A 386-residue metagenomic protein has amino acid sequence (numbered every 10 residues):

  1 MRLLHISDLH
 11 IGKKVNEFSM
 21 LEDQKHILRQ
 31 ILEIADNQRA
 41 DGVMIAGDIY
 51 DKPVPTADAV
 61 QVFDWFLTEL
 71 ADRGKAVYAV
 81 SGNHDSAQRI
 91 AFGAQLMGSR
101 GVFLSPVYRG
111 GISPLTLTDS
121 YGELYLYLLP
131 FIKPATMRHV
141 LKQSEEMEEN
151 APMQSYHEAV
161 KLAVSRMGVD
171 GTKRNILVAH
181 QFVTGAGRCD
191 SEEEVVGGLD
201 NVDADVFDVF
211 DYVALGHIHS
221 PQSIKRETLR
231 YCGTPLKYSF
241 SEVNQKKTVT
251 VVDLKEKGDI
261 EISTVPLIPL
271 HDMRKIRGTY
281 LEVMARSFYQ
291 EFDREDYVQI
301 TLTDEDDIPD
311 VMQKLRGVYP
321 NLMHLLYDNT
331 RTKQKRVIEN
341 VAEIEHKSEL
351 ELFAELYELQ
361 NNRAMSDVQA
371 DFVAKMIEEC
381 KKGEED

Functional and structural regions predicted by a protein language model:
M1-T68, D72, D371, K375 (+2 more regions): N-terminal active-site segment of His-dependent metallophosphoesterases
D8, L28, D48, F63 (+7 more regions): Divalent metal-coordination and catalytic microenvironments
N37, G42, L254-D386: Accessory, non-catalytic peripheral segments of nucleic-acid enzymes
D41-G47, A79-S81, R174-V178: Short beta-strand segments at enzyme active-site cores
P55, D85-K225: His/Asp/Glu-rich metal-coordinating catalytic cores of metallo-dependent phosphodiesterases/hydrolases acting on
V62-G74, L199-V209: Catalytic-core regions built around general acid/base machinery
D72-V77, K173: A short helix->loop->beta-strand "cap" motif at the edges of active sites that frequently abuts
I112-L124, L129, L229-R294: Binuclear metal-dependent phosphoesterase catalytic core
